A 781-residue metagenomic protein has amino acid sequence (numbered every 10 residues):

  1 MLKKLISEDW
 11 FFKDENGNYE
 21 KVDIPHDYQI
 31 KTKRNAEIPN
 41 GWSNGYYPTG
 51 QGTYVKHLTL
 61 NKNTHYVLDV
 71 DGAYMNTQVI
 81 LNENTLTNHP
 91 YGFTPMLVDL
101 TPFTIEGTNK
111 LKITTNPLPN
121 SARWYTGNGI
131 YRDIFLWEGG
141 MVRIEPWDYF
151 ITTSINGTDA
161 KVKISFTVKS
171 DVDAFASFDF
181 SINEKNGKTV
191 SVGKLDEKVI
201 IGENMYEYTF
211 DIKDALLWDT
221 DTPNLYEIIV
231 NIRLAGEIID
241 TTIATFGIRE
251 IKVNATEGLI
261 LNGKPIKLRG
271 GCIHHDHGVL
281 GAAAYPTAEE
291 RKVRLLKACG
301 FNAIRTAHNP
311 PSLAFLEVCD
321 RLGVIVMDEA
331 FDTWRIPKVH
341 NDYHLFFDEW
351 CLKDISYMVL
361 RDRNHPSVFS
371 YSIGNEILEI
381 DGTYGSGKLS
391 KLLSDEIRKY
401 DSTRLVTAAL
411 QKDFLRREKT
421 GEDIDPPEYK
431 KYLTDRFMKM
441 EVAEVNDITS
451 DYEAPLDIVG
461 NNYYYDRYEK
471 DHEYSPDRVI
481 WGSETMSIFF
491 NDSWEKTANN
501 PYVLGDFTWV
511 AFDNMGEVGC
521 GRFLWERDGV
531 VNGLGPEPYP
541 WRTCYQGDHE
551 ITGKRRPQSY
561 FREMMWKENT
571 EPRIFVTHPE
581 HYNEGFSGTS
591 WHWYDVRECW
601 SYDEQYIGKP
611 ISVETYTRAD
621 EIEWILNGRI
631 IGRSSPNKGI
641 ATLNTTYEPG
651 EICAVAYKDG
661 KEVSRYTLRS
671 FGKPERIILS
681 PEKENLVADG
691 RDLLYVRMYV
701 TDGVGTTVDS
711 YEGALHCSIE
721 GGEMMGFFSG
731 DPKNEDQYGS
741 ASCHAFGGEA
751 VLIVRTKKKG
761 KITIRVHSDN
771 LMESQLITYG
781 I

Functional and structural regions predicted by a protein language model:
K4-E15, N44-G45, T49-P146, D171-V172 (+4 more regions): Accessory beta-strand-rich segments of carbohydrate-active enzymes
K4-L5, W10-G17, A73, N120 (+6 more regions): Substrate-binding clefts and catalytic carboxylate motifs of secreted carbohydrate-active enzymes
R34-H57, T64-V70, Y74-N82, T87-P90 (+11 more regions): Active-site-adjacent substrate/metal-binding segments within catalytic domains of carbohydrate-active enzymes
L81, D159-E197, Y206, I611-R629 (+3 more regions): Beta-strand-rich binding/interaction modules
L100, Y208-L217, T642-Y647, G739-K758: Short, hydrophobic beta-strand segments
I105-T108, S165-N254, P649, K658 (+1 more regions): Extended acidic/polar, glycine-enriched regions that form or flank non-catalytic beta-rich accessory modules
F175-D179, D221-E227, P610-S612, R618-D620 (+4 more regions): Short flexible loop/turn segments that cap and initiate beta-strands
T241-F246, K661-G672, M772-I781: Edge beta-strands of extracellular beta-sandwich domains
